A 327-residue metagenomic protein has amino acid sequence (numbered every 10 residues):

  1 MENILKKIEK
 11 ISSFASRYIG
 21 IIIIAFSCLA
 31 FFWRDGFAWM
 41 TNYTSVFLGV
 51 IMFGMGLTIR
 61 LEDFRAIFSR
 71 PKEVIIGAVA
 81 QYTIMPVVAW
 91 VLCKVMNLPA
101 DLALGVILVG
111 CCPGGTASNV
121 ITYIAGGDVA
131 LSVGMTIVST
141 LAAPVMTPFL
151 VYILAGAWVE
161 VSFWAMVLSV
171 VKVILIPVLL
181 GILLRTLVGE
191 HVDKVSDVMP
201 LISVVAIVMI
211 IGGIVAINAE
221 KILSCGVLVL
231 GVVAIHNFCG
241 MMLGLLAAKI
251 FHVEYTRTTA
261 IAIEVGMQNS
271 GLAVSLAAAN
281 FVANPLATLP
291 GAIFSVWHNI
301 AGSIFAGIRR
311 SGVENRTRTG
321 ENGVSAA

Functional and structural regions predicted by a protein language model:
M1-A327: Alpha-helical transmembrane segments of multi-pass small-molecule/ion transporters
